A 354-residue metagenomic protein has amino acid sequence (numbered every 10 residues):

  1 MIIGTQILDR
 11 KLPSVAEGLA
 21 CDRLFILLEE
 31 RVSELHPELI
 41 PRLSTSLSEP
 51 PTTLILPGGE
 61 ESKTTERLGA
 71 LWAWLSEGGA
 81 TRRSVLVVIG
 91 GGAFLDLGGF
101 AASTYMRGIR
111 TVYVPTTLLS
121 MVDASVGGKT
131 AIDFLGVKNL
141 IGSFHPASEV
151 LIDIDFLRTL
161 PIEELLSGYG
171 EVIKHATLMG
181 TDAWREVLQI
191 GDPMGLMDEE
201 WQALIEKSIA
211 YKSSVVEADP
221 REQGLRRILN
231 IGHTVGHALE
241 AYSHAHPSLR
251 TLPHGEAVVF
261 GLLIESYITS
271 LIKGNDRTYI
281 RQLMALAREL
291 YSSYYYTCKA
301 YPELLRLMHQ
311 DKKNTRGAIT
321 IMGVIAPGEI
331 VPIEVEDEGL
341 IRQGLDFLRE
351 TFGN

Functional and structural regions predicted by a protein language model:
M1-V85: ATP/NTP phosphate-donor binding region
A70-I89, G98-Y113: Non-catalytic interfacial helical region
A93-F100, M121, A238: Short glycine/serine/threonine-rich phosphate/pyrophosphate-binding segments that cradle anionic phosphate groups
F100-P193: A glycine/threonine-rich phosphate-anchoring loop and its flanking beta-alpha core in nucleotide/phosphate-binding
P146-E149, D155-I162, G170-D182, Q189-P193 (+9 more regions): Generic secondary-structure signature for well-ordered alpha-helical cores
V172, N275-N354: C-terminal charged capping/lid subdomain of soluble metabolic enzymes
I190-P302: Active-site segments that bind and position negatively charged phosphate/pyrophosphate groups
